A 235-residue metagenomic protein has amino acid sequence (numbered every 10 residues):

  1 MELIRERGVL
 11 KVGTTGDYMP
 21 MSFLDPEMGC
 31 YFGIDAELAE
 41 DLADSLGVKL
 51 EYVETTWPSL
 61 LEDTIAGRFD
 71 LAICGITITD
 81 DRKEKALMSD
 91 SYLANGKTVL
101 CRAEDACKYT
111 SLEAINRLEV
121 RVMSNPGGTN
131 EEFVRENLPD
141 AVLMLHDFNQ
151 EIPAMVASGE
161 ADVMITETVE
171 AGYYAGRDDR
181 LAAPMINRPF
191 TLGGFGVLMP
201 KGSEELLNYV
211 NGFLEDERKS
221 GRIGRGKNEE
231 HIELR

Functional and structural regions predicted by a protein language model:
M1-G75, E84: Extracytoplasmic small-molecule ligand-binding "clamshell" domains of the periplasmic binding protein/Venus flytrap
R7-T14, L112-G127: Short loop->beta-strand "edge-of-pocket" segments that line small-molecule binding or catalytic clefts across diverse
S22-M28, A39-V48, S111-L118, N130-F148 (+1 more regions): Ligand-binding cleft/hinge of the Venus flytrap
A36, E51-E62, L143-S158, G193: Short helix-initiation/N-cap motifs at beta->coil->alpha
P58-E62, I76-K85, R135-E136, A154-T191: A ligand-binding cleft/hinge motif common to bilobed small-molecule-binding domains
S89-D90, R102-R121: Flexible hinge/capping segments at coil-to-helix
A94-C101, T168, G172-E215, I232-R235: Periplasmic-binding protein-like
T129-M144, M185-I186, L214-R235: Ligand-binding clefts/hinges and TM-proximal coupling segments of bilobed small-molecule sensing domains
